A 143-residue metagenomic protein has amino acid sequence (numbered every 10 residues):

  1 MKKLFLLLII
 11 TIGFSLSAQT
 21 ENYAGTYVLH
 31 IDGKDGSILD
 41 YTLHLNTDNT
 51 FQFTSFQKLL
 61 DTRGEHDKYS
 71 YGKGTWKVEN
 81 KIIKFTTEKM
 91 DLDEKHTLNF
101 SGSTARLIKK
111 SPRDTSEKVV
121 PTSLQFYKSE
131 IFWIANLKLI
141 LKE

Functional and structural regions predicted by a protein language model:
M1-Y23: Bacterial Sec-dependent N-terminal signal peptides
L16-K73, K77, T86-E143: Lipid interaction determinants
N80-K81: Vicinal oxygen chelate
